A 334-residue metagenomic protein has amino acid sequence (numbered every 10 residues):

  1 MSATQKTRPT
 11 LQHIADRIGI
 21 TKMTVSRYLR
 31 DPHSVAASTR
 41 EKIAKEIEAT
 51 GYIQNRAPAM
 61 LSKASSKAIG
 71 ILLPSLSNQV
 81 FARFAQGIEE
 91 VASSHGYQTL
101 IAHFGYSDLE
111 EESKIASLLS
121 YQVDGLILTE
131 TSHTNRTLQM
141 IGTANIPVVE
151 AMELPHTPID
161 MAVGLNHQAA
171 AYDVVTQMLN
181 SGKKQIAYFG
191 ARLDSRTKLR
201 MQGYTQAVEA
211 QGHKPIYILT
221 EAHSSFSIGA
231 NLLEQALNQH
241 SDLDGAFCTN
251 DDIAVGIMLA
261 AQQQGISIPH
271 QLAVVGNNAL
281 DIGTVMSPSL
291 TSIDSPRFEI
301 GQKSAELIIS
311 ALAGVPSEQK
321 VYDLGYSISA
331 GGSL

Functional and structural regions predicted by a protein language model:
M1-Q5, A49, E90-H95, N135 (+2 more regions): Bacterial carbohydrate/catabolite-sensing allosteric modules
M1-S66: N-terminal helix-turn-helix DNA-binding module of bacterial transcription factors
H13, G19, T24, G51 (+7 more regions): Conserved functional loop/turn residues at catalytic and ligand-binding sites
R30, S75-N78, G105-Y106, S132 (+2 more regions): Short histidine/acidic/glycine/proline-rich micro-motifs that form metal- and phosphate-coordinating active-site loops
Y52-S117, Y121-G125, T205: Amphipathic helical "hinge" segments at domain boundaries
G105-D108, T129-T134, D252: Short beta->alpha connector loops
